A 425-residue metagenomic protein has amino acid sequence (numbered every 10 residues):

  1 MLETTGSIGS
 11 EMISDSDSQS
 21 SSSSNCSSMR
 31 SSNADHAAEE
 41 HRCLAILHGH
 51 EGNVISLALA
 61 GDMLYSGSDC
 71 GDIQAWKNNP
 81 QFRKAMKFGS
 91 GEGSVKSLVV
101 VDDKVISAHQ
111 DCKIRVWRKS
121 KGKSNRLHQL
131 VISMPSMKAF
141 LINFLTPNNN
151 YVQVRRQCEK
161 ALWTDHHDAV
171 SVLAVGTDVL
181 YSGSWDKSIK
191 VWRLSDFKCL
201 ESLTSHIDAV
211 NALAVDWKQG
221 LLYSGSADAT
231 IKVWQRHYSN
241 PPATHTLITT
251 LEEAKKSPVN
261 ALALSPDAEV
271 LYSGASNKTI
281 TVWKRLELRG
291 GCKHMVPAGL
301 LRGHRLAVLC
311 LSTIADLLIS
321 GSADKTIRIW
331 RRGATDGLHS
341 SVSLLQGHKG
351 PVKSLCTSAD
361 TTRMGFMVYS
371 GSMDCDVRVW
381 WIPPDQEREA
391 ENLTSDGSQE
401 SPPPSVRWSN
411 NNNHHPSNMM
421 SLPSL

Functional and structural regions predicted by a protein language model:
M1-S20, S32, N125-V154, C158 (+1 more regions): Terminal intrinsically disordered, low-complexity extensions flanking WD-repeat/beta-propeller proteins
S27-H50, P80-Q81, Y151-L162: A short helix->beta-strand "capping" segment at the edge of beta-propeller domains
L44-G49, K84-S90, L130-S136, K160-T164 (+5 more regions): Short C-terminal beta-strands that terminate individual repeats in beta-propeller domains, predominantly WD40 blades
E51-L57, G93-V99, L141-F144, C158-A174 (+6 more regions): Canonical WD40 repeat/beta-propeller blade segments in eukaryotic WD-repeat proteins
D62-Y65, D103-I106, D178-Y181, Q219-Y223 (+3 more regions): Structural hallmark of WD40 beta-propellers
G67-C70, A108-D111, G183-D186, G225-T230 (+3 more regions): Conserved strand-to-loop turn within each blade of WD40 beta-propeller repeats
I73-K77, I114-R118, I189-W192, I231-R236 (+3 more regions): WD40-repeat beta-propellers
R118-R126, Q235-P242, K284-C292, R331-G337 (+1 more regions): Short loop/turn segments immediately following beta-strands, especially the blade-tip and inter-blade linker loops
